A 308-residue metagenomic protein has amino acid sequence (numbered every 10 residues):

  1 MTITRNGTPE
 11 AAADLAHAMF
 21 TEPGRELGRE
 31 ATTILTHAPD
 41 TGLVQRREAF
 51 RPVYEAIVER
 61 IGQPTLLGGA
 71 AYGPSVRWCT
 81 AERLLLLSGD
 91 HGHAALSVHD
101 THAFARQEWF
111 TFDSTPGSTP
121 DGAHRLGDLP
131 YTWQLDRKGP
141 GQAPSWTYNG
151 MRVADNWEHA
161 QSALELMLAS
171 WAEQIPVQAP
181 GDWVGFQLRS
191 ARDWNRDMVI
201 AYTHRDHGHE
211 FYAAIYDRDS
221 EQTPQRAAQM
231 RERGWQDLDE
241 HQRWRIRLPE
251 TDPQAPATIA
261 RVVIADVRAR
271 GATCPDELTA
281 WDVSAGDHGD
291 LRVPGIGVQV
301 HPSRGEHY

Functional and structural regions predicted by a protein language model:
M1-D197, Y202-R218, Q222-A227, R231-L238 (+2 more regions): Short helix/turn-capping signatures at newly exposed starts of structured segments
E48-A49, D252-I259: Short, low-complexity cationic-aromatic patches
D237-P253: Well-ordered alpha/beta subsegment
